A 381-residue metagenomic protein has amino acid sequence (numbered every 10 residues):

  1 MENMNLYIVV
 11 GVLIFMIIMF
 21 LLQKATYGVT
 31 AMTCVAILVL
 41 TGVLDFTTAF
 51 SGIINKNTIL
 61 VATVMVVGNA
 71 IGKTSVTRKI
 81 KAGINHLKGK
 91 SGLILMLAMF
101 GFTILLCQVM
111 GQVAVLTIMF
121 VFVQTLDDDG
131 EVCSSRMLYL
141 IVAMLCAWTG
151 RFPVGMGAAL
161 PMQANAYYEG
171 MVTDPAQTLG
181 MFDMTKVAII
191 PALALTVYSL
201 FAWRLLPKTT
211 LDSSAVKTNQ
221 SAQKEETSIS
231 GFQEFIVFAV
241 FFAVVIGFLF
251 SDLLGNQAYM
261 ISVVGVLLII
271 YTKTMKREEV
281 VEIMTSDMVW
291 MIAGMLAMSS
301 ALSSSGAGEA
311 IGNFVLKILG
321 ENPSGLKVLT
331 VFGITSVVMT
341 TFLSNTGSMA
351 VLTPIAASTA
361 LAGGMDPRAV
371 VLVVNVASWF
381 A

Functional and structural regions predicted by a protein language model:
M1-A62, V66, D183-N313: Hydrophobic transmembrane alpha-helices of multi-pass small-molecule transporters
M1-E2, I8, V132-S228, L372-A381: Juxtamembrane and boundary regions of transmembrane helices in multi-pass small-molecule transporters and channels
M16-A25, F102-G111, M144-V154, G247-L253 (+2 more regions): Transmembrane alpha-helix interface/packing and boundary motifs in multi-pass membrane proteins, characterized by
M19-A31, I71, C146-M162, Y168 (+1 more regions): Alpha-helical transmembrane segments of integral membrane proteins, especially early/N-terminal helices
F20, N85, G89, V132 (+2 more regions): Generic secondary-structure signature for well-ordered alpha-helical cores
L21-K24, V43, H86, K90 (+3 more regions): Helix-loop interface residues and adjacent transmembrane-helix termini in multi-pass membrane transporters, primarily
C34-A36, L40-S135, I283-M288, I292-G363: Membrane-embedded alpha-helical segments and adjacent helix-loop junctions characteristic of multi-pass solute
